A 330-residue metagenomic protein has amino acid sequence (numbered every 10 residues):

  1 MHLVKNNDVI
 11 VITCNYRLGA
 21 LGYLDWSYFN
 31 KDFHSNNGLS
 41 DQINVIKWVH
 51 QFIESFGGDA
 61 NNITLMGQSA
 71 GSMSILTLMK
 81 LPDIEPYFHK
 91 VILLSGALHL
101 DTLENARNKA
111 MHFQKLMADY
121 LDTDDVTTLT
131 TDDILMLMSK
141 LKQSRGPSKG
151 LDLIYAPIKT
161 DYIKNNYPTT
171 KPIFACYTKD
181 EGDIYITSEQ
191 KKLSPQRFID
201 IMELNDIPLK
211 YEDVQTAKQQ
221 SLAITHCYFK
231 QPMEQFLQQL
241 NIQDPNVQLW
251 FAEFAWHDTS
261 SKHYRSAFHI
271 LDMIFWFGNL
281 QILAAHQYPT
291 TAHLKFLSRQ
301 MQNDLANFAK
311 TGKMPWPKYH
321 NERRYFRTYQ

Functional and structural regions predicted by a protein language model:
M1-I43, W48-S55: Cap/lid segment of the alpha/beta-hydrolase catalytic domain
N6-V11, D59-I63, I84-K90, T169-P172 (+1 more regions): Loop/turn elements at helix/coil->beta-strand transitions in domains of secreted/extracellular proteins
G22-W26, L76-L78, D101-A106, Y185-E189 (+1 more regions): Short, solvent-exposed loop/turn and secondary-structure capping segments
K47, Q51, E85, K90 (+3 more regions): Substrate-access "cap/lid" subdomains that shape and gate the entrance to catalytic or ligand-binding pockets
V49, F56-S69: Alpha/beta-hydrolase fold nucleophile elbow
S72-I84: Short glycine-enriched nucleophile-adjacent loop and the immediately C-terminal alpha-helix near the catalytic center
T187-N205, R323-Y325: Short Gly/aromatic-enriched secondary-structure transition segments
E234, Q238-Q330: Mobile gating loops/cap/lid regions near enzyme active sites that modulate substrate access
